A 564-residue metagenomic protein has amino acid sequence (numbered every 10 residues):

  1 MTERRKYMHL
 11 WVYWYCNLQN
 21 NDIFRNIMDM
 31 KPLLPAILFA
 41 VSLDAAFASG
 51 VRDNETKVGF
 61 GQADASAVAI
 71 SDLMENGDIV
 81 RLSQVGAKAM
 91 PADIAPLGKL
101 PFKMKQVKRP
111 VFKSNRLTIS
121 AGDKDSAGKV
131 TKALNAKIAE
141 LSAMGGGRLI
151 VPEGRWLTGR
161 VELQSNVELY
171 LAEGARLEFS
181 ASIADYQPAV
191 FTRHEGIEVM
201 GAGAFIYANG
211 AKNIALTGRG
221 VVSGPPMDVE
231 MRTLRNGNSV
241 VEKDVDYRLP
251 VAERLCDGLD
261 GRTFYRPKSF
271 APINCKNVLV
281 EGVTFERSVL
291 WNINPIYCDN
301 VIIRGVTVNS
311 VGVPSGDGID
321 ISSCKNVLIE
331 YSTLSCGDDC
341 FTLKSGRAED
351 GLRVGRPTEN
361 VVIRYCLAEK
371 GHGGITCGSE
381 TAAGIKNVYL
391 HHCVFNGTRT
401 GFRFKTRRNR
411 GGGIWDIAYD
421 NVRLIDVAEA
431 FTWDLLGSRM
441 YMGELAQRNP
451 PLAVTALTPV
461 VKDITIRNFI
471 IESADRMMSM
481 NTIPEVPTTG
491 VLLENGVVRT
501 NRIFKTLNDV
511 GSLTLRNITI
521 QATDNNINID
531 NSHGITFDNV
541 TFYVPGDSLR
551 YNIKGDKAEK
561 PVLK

Functional and structural regions predicted by a protein language model:
V12, N17, I23-N26, K31-L34 (+12 more regions): Extracellular "leader-to-stem" segments immediately downstream of a signal peptide or signal-anchor in secreted/lumenal
G146, G159-R160, S180-S182, A202 (+13 more regions): Short glycine/acidic-rich loop motifs that flank beta-strands on beta-rich extracellular proteins
R155, Y297, S345-R347, S379-T381 (+3 more regions): Active-site-proximal loop/turn and secondary-structure-junction residues that shape catalytic pockets, frequently
E173-G174, K212-V221, K276-E286, D299-S310 (+11 more regions): Right-handed parallel beta-helix
N409-P484, L492, G496-V498: C-terminal structural cap/anchor segments
A428, T455-A456, P484, Q521 (+3 more regions): Long, distal/terminal scaffolding or interaction modules with repetitive or compositionally biased sequence
